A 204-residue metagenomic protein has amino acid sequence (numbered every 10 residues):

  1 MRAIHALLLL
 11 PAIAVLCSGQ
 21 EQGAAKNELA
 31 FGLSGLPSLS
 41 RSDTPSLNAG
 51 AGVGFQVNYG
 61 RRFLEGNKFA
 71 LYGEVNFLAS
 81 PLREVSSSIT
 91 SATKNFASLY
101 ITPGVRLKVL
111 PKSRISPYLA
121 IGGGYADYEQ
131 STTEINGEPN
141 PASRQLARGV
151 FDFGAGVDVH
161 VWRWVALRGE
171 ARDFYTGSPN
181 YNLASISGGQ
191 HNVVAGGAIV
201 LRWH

Functional and structural regions predicted by a protein language model:
M1-A25, H204: Cleavable N-terminal export/targeting peptides
G19-F63, N192-H204: Short glycine/proline- and aromatic-enriched beta-strand/turn motifs that initiate or cap beta-hairpins
G23, P45-A51, T90-A97, P139-A147 (+1 more regions): Replace "Gram-negative outer membrane beta-barrel proteins" with "bacterial and organellar outer membrane beta-barrel
G23-A24, W162-H204: Predominantly the C-terminal beta-signal and adjacent terminal strand-loop region of outer-membrane beta-barrel
E28, K68-A70, R114-S116, G156 (+2 more regions): Membrane-spanning beta-strand positions in outer-membrane beta-barrel proteins
L29-P37, G73-A79, L119-Y125, V157 (+1 more regions): Transmembrane beta-barrel strands of outer-membrane/channel proteins
S38-T44, L82-S86, Y128-T132, S178-N182: Outer-membrane beta-barrel proteins
V53-N136, N192-H204: Gram-negative (and chloroplast) outer-membrane scaffold detector with strong preference for beta-barrel transmembrane
